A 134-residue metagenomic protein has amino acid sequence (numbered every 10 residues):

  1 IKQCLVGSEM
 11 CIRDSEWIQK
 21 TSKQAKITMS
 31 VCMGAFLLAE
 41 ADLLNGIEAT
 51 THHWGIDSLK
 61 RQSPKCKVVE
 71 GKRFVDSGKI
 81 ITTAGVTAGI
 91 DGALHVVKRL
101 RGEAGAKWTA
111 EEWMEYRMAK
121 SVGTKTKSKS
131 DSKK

Functional and structural regions predicted by a protein language model:
I1-G7, I12: Single conserved hydrophobic/aromatic residue that forms the stacking wall/gate of nucleotide- or nucleobase-binding
W17, G71-K79: Glycine/charged-rich beta-loop-alpha catalytic/anionic-binding loops adjacent to active sites
W17-W54: Catalytic nucleophile loop
F36, I80-G89, M118, T124-K125: Conserved N-terminal glycine/acidic-rich loop preference
L37-L38, L59, G92-V97: Buried hydrophobic packing segments
L44-G71, T109, W113: A conserved active-site-flanking secondary-structure segment within enzyme catalytic domains
S77-E112: Conserved anion/nucleotide-ligand pocket segment
K98-K134: C-terminal and late-domain segments of enzyme folds
